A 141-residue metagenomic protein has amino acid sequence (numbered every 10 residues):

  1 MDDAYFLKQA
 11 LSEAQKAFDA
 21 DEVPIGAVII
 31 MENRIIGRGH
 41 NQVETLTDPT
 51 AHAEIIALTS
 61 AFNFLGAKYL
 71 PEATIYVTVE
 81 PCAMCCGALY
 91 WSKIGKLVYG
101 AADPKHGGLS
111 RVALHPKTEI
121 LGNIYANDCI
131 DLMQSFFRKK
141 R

Functional and structural regions predicted by a protein language model:
M1-D19, P81-R141: Zinc-dependent deaminase
A10, A14-A17, A27, A53 (+1 more regions): Small-residue (primarily alanine) positions within well-ordered alpha-helices, especially packing/interaction faces
I25-N33: Short beta-strand scaffold segments in enzyme catalytic cores
M31-E32, T59, P71: A cytosolic small-molecule/anion-sensing beta-strand core signal
I36-V43, E119: Short beta->alpha transition motifs characteristic of CBS
G37, E54-N63: Glycine/small-residue-rich phosphate/adenosyl-binding loop
T45-I55: A short, polar/charged loop-to-alpha-helix boundary motif
A67-E80: Immediate flanking context of iron-sulfur cluster ligation sites
